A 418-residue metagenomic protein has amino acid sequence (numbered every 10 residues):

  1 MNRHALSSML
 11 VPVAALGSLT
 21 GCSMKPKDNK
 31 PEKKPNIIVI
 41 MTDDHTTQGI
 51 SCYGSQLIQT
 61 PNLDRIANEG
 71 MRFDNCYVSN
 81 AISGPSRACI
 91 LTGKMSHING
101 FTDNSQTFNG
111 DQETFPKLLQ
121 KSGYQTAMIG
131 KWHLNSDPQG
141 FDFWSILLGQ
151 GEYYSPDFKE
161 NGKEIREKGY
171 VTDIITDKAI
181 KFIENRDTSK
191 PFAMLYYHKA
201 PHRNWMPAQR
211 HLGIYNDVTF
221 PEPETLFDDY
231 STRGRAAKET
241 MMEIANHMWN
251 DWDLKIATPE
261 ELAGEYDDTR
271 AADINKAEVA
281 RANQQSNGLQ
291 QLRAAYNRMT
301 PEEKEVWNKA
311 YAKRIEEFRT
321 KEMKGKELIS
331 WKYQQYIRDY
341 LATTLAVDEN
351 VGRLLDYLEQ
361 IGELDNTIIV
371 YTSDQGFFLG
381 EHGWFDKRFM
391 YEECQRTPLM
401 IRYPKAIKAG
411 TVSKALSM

Functional and structural regions predicted by a protein language model:
N2, L6-M418: Formylglycine-dependent sulfatase
